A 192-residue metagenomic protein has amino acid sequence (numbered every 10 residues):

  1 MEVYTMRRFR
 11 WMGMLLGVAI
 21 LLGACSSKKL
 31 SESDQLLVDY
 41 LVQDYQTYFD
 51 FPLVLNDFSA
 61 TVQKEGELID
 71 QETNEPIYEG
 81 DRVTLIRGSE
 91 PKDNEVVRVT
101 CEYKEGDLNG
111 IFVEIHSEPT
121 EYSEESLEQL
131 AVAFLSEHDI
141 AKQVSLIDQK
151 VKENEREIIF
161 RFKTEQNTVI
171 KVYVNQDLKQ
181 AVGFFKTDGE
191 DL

Functional and structural regions predicted by a protein language model:
Y4-M12: Bacterial N-terminal signal peptides that target proteins for export
G17-V18: Hydrophobic membrane-insertion alpha-helices, especially the h-region of bacterial N-terminal signal peptides
L21-A24: C-terminal motif of bacterial Sec signal peptides marking the signal peptidase cleavage site
S26-K28: Bacterial signal peptide processing site
S33-P52: Post-signal peptide N-terminal segment of mature Sec-exported envelope proteins
Y45, F49, V62, L135-D139: Sec/Tat-exported extracytoplasmic proteins
L53-E102, L146-D177, F185-D191: Exposed beta-strand-loop-beta-strand "reactive/processing" segments of non-cytosolic proteins
V96-K150, L192: Long, charged/polar, surface-exposed segments that mediate recognition or autoinhibition
